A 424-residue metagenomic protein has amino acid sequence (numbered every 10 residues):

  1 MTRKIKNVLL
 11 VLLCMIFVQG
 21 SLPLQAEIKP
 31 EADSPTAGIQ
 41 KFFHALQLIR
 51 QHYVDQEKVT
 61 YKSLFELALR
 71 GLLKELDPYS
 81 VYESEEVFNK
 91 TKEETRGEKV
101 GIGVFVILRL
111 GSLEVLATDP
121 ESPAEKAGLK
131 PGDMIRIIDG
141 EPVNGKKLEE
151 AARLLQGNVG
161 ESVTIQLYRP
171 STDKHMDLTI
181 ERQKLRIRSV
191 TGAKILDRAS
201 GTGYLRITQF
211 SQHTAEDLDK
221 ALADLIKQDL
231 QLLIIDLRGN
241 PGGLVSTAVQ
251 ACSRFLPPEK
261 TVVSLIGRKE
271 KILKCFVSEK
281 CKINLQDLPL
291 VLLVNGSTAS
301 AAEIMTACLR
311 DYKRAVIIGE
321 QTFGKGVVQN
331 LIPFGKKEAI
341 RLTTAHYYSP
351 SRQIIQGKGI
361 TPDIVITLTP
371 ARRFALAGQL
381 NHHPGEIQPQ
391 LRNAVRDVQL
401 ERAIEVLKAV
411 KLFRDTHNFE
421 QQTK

Functional and structural regions predicted by a protein language model:
M1-L10: Bacterial N-terminal signal peptides that target proteins for export
R3, G20, T179-Q183: Linear, non-domain "peripheral" regions
L10-G20: Bacterial N-terminal signal peptides
L22-A26: Sec/Tat signal peptide C-region and signal peptidase I cleavage site
E27-G38, F42-K62, E114-T118, S122-P131 (+1 more regions): Cleft-lining beta-strand/loop regions that shape enzyme active-site pockets
R50-E114, S162-T164, Y168-G192, E401-L407 (+1 more regions): Extended, small/polar residue-biased N-terminal targeting/export presequences and adjacent propeptide/linker tracts
F334-A345: Short acidic, Pro/Gly- and aromatic-enriched capping/linker segments at domain boundaries
H346-K424: Conserved functional hotspot residues or short segments at active or partner-binding sites across diverse domains
